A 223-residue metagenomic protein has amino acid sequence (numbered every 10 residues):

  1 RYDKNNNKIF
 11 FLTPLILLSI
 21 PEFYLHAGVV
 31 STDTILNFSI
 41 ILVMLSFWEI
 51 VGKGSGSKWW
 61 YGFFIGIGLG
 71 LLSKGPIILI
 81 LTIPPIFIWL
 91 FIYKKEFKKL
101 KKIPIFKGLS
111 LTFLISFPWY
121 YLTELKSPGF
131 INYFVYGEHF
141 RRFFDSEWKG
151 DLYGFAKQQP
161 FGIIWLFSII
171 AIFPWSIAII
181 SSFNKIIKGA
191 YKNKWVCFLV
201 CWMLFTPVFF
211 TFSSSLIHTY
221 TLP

Functional and structural regions predicted by a protein language model:
R1-L222: Membrane-integral, polyisoprenol-dependent glycosyltransferases of the GT-C/oligosaccharyltransferase superfamily
